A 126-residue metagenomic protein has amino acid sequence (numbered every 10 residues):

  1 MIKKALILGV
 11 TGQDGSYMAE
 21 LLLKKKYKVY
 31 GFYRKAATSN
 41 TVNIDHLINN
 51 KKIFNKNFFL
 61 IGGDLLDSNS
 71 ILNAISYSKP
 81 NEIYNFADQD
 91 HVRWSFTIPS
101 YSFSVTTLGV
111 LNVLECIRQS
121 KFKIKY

Functional and structural regions predicted by a protein language model:
M1-Y126: N-terminal Rossmann-like NAD(P)+-binding domain of SDR-like oxidoreductases, especially those catalyzing
